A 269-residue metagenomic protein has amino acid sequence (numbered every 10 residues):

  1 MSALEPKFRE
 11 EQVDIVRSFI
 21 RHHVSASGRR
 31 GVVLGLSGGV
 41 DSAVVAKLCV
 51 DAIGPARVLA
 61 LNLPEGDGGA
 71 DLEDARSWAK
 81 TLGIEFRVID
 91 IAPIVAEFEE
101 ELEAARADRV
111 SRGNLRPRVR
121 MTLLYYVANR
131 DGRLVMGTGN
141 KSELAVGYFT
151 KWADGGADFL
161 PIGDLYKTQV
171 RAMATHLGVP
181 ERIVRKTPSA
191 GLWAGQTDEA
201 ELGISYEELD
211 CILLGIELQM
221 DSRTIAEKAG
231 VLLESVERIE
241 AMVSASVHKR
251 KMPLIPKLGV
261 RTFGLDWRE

Functional and structural regions predicted by a protein language model:
M1-L34, V44-L59, G66-E269: ATP/NTP-dependent adenylation/nucleotidyl-transfer catalytic domains that generate, transfer, or process NMP-activated
G39: Conserved G/P- and acidic residue-centered "switch" motifs that form tight phosphate/ATP-binding loops in soluble
